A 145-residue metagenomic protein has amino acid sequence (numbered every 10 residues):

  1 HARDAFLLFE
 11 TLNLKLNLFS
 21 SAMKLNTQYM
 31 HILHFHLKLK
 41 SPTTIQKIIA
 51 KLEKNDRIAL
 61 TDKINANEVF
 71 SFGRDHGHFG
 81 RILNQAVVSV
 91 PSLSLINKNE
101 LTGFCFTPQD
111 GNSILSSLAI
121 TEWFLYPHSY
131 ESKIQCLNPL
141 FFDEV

Functional and structural regions predicted by a protein language model:
H1-C105: C-terminal substrate-binding/catalytic lobe of Rossmann-fold NAD(P)-dependent oxidoreductases
R81-V145: NAD(P)-dependent Rossmann-like dehydrogenase/reductase catalytic/cofactor-binding core
